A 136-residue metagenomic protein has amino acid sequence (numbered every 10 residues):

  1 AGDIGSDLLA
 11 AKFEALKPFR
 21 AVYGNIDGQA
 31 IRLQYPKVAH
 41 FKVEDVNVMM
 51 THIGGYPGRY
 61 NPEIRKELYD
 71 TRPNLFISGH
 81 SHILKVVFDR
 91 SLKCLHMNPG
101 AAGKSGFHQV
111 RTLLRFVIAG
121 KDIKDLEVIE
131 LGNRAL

Functional and structural regions predicted by a protein language model:
A1-D45: Core catalytic region of metal-dependent phosphoesterases/phosphodiesterases, especially metallo-beta-lactamase-like
G2-S6, N25-D27, I53-G55, G79-S81 (+1 more regions): Active-site metal-binding loops of divalent metal-dependent hydrolases
R20, K42, T51, E127-I129: General small-molecule cofactor/ligand-binding pocket signal
R20, R59-D122, L126: Conserved beta-sheet core of the metallophosphoesterase superfamily
D27-R72, K104-F107: Active-site-proximal segments of metal-dependent phosphoesterases and phosphodiesterases across multiple
V43, I53, P99-A101, I118 (+1 more regions): Active-site donor-binding loop signature of nucleotide-sugar glycosyltransferases
L126-L136: Short, solvent-exposed aromatic-acidic interface loops
